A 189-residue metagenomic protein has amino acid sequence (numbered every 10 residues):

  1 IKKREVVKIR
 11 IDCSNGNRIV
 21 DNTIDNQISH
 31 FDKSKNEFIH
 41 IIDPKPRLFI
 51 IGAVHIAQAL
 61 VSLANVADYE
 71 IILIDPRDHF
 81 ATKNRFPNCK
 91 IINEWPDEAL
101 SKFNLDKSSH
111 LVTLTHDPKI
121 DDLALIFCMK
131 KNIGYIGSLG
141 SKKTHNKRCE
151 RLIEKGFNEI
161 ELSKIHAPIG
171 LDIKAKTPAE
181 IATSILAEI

Functional and structural regions predicted by a protein language model:
I1-P76, F80-P87, D106-S109, T144 (+1 more regions): Segments forming oxygen-rich coordination pockets for charged ligands
E70, K90, S163-K164: Conserved beta-strand segments of alpha/beta enzyme cores
C89-W95: Conserved SAM-binding strand-loop segment of SAM-dependent methyltransferases
D97-K107: Short amphipathic alpha-helix with an adjacent loop that forms part of the alpha/beta core around
T115-P118: N-terminal glycine-rich "phosphate-gripper" loop used for MgATP/nucleotide binding and carboxylate activation
I120-I133: Rossmann-fold NAD(P) dinucleotide-binding segment
I133, L139-I189: Adenosine-phosphate binding glycine-rich loop
